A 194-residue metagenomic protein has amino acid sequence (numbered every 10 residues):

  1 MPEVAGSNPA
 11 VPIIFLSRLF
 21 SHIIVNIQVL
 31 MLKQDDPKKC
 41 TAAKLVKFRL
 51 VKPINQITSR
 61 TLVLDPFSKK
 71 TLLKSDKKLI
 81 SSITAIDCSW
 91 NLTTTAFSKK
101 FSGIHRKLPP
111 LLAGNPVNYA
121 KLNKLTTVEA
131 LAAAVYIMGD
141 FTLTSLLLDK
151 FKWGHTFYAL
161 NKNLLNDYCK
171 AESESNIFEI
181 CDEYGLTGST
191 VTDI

Functional and structural regions predicted by a protein language model:
M1-G6: Short, positively charged low-complexity motifs
S17-S21: N-terminal, intrinsically disordered charge-dense segments
I24-D35, T61-L64: Short hydrophobic beta-strand segments
K33, I57, D182-G185: Acidic, serine/threonine-rich low-complexity regulatory regions at protein termini of eukaryotic cell-cycle
K38-A43, F48-T126, A130, I137-L160 (+1 more regions): Active-site cofactor/cluster-binding pocket
N163-I194: Long, charged alpha-helical interface segments
